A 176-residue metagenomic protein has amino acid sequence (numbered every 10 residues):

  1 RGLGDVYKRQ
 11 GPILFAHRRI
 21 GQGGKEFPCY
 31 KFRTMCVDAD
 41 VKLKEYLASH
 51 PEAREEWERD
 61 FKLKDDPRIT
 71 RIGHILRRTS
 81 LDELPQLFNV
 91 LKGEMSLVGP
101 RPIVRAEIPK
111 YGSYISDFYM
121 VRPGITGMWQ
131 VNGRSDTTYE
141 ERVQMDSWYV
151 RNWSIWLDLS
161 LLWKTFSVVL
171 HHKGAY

Functional and structural regions predicted by a protein language model:
R1-K42, N89, I155, S160-Y176: A hydrophobic, helix-centered structural microdomain
L3, I69, L81-L84: Hydrophobic positions in long alpha-helices of the protein kinase catalytic C-lobe
L14-P67, T126-Q144: Short, glycine-rich, amphipathic interfacial segments at transmembrane boundaries or analogous
L63, R77, L81-Y176: Hydrophobic structural segments characteristic of membrane proteins
